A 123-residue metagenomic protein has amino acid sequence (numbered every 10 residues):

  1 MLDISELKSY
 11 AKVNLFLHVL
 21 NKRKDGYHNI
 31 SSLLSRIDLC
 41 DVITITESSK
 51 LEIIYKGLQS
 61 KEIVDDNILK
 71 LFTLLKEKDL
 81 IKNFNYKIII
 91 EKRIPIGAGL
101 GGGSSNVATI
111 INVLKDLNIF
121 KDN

Functional and structural regions predicted by a protein language model:
M1-A98, K115-D122: ATP-binding N-lobe of GHMP and related small-molecule kinases
L100-G102: Flexible lysine-rich "adenylation lid" loop at the C-terminal edge of ANL adenylation domains
S104-N118: Short, small-residue alpha-helix embedded
